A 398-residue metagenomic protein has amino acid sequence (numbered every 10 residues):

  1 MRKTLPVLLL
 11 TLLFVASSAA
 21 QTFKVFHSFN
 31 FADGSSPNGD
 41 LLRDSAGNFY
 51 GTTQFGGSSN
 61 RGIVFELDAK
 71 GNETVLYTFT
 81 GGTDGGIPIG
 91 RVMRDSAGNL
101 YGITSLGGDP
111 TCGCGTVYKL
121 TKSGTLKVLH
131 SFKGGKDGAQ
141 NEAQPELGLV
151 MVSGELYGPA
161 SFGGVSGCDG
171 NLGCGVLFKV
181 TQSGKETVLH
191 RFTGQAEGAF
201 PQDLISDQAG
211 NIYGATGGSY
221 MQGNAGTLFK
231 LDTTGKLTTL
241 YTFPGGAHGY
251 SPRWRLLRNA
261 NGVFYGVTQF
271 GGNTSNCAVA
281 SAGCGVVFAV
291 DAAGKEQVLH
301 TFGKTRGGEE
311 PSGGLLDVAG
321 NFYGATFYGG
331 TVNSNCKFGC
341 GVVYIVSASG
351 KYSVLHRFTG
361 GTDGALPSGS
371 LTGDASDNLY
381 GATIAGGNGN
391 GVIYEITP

Functional and structural regions predicted by a protein language model:
R2-P398: Extracellular beta-propeller repeat domains
